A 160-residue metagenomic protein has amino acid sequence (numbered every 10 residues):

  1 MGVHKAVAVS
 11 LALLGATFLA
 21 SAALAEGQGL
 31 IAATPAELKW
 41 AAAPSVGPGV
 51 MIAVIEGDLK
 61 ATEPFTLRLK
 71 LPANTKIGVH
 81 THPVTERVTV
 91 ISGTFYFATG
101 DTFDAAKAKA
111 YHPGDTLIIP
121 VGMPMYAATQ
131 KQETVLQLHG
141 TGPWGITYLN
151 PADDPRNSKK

Functional and structural regions predicted by a protein language model:
M1-L11: Bacterial N-terminal signal peptides that target proteins for export
G15, A20-A22: N-terminal signal peptide c-region/cleavage motif recognized by signal peptidases
A23-F65, A152-K160: A short, N-terminal "cap"/entry segment at the start of jelly-roll beta-barrel domains of the cupin/DSBH fold
G29-A32, A106, Y126-K160: Double-stranded beta-helix
F65-H82, A110, P120: Conserved short histidine dyad/triad with adjacent acidic residue
P72-T75, T81-T102: Glycine- and acidic-residue-biased ligand/ion/polar-headgroup-sensing regions
I77-V79, F97-A98, I119, P124-Q130: Short beta-strand His + acidic residue motifs that chelate non-heme Fe in jelly-roll/DSBH and cupin folds
D101-G122: Short acidic-glycine-tyrosine-enriched beta hairpin
